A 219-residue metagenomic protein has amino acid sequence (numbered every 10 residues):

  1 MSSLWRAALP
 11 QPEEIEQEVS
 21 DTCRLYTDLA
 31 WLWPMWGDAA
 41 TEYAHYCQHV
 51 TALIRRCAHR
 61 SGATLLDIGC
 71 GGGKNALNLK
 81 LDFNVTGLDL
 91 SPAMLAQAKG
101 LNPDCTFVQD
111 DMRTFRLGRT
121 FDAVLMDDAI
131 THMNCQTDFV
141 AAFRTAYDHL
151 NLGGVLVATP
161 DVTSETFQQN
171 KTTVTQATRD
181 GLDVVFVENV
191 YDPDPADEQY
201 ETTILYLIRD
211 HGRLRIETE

Functional and structural regions predicted by a protein language model:
S2-R60: Conserved class I S-adenosyl-L-methionine
S61-G69: Conserved class I S-adenosyl-L-methionine
L66, G73-T114: Class I SAM-dependent methyltransferase SAM/SAH-binding core
R116-V124: A short acidic, Gly/Pro-enriched loop at the edge of an enzyme's catalytic core that lines a small-molecule cofactor
M126-A129: A short beta-strand submotif of the Rossmann-like class I SAM-dependent methyltransferase core that lines
H132-C135: A short His-aromatic
V140-L152: A short glycine-rich, Lys/Arg-flanked "PGG" loop and its adjoining helix->strand segment in the class I
T159-E219: SAM-dependent methyltransferase
